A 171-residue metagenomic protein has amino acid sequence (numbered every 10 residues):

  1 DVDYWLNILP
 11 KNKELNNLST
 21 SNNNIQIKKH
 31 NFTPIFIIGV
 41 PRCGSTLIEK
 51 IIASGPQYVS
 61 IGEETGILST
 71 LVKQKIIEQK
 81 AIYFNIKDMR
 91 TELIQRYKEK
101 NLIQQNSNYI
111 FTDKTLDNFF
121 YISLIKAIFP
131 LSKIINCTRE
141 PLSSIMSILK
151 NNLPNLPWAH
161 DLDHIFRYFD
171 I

Functional and structural regions predicted by a protein language model:
D1-N106: Alpha-helical solenoid repeat scaffolds of the TPR/TPR-like class and their adjacent stem/linker regions that mediate
I61, I67-F84, Q105-F111, T115-I171: PAPS-dependent sulfotransferase catalytic domain
